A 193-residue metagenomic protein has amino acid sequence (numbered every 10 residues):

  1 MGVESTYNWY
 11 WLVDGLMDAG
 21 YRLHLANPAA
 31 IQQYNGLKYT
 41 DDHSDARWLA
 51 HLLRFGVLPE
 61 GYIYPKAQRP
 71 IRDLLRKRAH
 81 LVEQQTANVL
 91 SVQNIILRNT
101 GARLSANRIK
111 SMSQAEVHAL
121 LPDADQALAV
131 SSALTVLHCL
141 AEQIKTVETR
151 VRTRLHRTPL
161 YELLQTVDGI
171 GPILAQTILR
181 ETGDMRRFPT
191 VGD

Functional and structural regions predicted by a protein language model:
M1-T6: Short glycine-rich phosphate-binding loop at a beta-alpha junction
W9-V13: Short, well-ordered alpha-helical microsegments
M17, H24-R76, H80, A115-A119: Short alpha-helix plus adjacent loop in nuclease-associated cores
A50-H51, N94-L97, R180, D193: Generic alpha-helical structural context detector
L75-L163: Glycine-rich, often acidic, oxyanion-interacting loops/wings at catalytic, nucleic-acid, or phospho-protein interfaces
V167: Histidine-centered phosphotransfer motif of kinases
Q176-T190: Catalytic palm subdomain of template-directed nucleic-acid polymerases, centered on the conserved carboxylate motif
